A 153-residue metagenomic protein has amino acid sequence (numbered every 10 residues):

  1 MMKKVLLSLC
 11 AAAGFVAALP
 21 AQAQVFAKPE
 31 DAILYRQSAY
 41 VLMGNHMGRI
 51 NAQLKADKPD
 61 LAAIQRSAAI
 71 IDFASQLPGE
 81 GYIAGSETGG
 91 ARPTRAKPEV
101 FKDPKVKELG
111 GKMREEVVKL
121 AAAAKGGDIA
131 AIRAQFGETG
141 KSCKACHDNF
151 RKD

Functional and structural regions predicted by a protein language model:
M1-C10: Bacterial N-terminal signal peptides that target proteins for export
M1-M2, P20, L34, N149: Intrinsically disordered, low-complexity sequence elements enriched in Ser/Thr/Gly/Pro
L7-S8, A18, Y40, V118: General helical structural elements
C10-A11, A56: Enrichment for repetitive, rod-forming helical segments
A17-A23: Sec/Tat signal peptide C-region and signal peptidase I cleavage site
F26, E30-A62, A69-D153: Sequence context surrounding c-type heme c attachment/ligation sites in exported
